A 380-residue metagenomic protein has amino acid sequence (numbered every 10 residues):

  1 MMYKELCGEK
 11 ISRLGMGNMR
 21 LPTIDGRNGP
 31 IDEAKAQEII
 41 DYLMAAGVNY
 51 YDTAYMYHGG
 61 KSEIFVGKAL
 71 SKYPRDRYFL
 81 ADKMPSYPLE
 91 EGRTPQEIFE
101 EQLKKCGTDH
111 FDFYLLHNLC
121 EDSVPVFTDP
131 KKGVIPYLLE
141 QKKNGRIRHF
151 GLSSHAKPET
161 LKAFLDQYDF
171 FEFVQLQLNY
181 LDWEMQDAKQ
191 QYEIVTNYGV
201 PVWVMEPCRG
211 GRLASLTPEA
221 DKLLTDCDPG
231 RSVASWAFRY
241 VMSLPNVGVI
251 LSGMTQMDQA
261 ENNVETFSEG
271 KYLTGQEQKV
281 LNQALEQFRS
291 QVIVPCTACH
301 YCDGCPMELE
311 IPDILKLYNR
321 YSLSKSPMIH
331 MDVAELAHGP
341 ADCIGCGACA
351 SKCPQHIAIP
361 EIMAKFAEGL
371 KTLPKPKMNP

Functional and structural regions predicted by a protein language model:
M1-Y78, Y137, K143: N-terminal binding-site loop/beta-alpha segment at the start of enzyme catalytic domains that lines or forms
M2, K35, I39, S62-A69 (+7 more regions): A general structural detector for well-ordered alpha-helical segments in enzyme core domains, enriched
I24, L89-M205, P218-K222, D228-P229 (+1 more regions): Glycine/proline-rich, positively charged, aromatic-decorated active-site loop/lid region on the catalytic face
Y42, A46, K105-C106, G145 (+1 more regions): Structural motif
M44, V48-N49, K68, Q190-P380: Structured C-terminal cap/extension of enzyme domains
Y50-Y57, R148-L152, Q175-L176, V249-L251 (+1 more regions): Short catalytic-loop micro-motif centered on adjacent basic/acidic residues
D52-T53, D82, V204: Hydrophobic residues in well-ordered beta-strands that form the structural core
Y57, Y73-G92, Q96, H117-C120: Structural motif corresponding to the early beta-alpha repeats
